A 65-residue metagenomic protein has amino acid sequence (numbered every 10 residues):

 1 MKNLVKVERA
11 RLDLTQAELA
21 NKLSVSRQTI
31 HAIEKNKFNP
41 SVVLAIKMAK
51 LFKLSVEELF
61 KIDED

Functional and structural regions predicted by a protein language model:
N3-K22: Short basic helix-loop element that most often maps to the first helix and adjoining turn of HTH DNA-binding modules
E8, V42-V43: Short, Lys/Arg-enriched C-terminal cap helix and immediately downstream tail that follows
A10, F38-N39: Short amphipathic helical patch at the helix-1/turn junction of helix-turn-helix
E18, T29, E58: Residues in the helix-turn-helix
V25-F38: Recognition helix of helix-turn-helix/homeodomain-like DNA-binding domains that insert into the DNA major groove
L44-E58: DNA major-groove recognition helix of helix-turn-helix/homeodomain DNA-binding modules
K61: Phosphate-coordinating loops and pocket residues in cytosolic domains that bind phosphorylated ligands
